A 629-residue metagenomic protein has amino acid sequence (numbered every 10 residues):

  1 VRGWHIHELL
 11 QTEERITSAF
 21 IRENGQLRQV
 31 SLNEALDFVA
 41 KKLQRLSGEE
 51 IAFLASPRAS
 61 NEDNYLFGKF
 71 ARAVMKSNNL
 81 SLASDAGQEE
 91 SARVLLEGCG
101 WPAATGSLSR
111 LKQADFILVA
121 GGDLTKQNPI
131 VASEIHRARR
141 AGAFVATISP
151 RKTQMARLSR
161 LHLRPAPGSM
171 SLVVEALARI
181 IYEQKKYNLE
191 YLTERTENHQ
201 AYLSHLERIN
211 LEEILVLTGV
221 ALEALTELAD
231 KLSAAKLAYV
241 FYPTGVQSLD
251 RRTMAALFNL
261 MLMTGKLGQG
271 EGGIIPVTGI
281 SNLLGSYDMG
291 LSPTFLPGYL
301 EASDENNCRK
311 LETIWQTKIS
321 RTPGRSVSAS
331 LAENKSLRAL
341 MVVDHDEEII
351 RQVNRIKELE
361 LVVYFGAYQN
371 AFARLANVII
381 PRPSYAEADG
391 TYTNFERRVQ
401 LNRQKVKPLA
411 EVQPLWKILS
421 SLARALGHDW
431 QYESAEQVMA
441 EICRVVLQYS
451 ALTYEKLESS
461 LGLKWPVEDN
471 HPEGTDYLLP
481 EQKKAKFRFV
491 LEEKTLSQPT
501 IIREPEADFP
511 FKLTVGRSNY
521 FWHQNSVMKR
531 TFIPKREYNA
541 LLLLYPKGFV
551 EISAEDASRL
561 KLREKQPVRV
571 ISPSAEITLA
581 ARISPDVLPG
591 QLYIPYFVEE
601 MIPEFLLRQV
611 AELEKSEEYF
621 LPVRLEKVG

Functional and structural regions predicted by a protein language model:
V1-H7: Cys/His-rich short segments
E8-L9, E34, Q524: Charged, low-complexity interaction segments
L9, F38, D389, D586-G590: A short local loop/turn or secondary-structure capping micro-motif enriched for an aromatic residue
E13-N24, F53, F605-G629: A short, charged
R15-D476, K483, L513, L542-R582: Cofactor-pocket helix-loop regions in the catalytic cores of large enzyme subunits
N402-S421, R582-E618: Active-site-adjacent segment of 2-oxoglutarate/Fe(II) JmjC oxygenases
S459-A554, R559-Q609, L625-G629: Long, compositionally biased stretches
